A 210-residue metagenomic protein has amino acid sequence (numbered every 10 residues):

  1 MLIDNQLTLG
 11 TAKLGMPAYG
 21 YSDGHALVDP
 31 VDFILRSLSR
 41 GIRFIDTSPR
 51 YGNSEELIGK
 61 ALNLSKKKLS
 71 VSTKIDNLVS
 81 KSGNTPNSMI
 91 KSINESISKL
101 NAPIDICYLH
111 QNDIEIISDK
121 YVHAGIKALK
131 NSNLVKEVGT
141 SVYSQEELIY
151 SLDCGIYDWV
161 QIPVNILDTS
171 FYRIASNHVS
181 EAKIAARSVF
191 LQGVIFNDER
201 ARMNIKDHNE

Functional and structural regions predicted by a protein language model:
M1-I3, S39, G59-S70, N94-A102 (+3 more regions): Acidic (Asp/Glu)-rich catalytic clusters
M1-L69: N-terminal binding-site loop/beta-alpha segment at the start of enzyme catalytic domains that lines or forms
L9, S37, I45, I58 (+6 more regions): Conserved, mostly hydrophobic/aromatic
L14-D29, I75-I90, H110, E115-I116: Active-site mouth loops of central-metabolism enzymes
S22-S37, N84-L100, V142-L152: Short, acidic/polar
I34, E55, G59, I90-I97 (+3 more regions): Generic structural signal for well-ordered alpha-helices, preferentially at hydrophobic/aromatic core positions
S48-E56, L78-G83, I114-S118, N165-S170: Acidic-and-aromatic substrate-binding clefts and catalytic sites of carbohydrate-active enzymes
N112-E210: Beta/alpha (TIM)-barrel catalytic core signal, keyed to glycine-rich beta->alpha loops juxtaposed to Asp/Glu that bind
